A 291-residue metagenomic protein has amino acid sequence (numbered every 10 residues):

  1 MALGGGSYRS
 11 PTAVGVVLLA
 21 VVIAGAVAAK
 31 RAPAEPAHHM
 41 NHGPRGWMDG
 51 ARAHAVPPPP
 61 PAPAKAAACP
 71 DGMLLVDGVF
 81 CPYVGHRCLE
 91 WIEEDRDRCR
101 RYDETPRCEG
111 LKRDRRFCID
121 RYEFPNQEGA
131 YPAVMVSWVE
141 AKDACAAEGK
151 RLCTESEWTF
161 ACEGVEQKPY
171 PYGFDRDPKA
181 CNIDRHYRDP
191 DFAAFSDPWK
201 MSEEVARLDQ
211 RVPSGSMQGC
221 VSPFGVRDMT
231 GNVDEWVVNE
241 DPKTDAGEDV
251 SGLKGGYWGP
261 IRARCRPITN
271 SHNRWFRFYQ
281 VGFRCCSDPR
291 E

Functional and structural regions predicted by a protein language model:
M1-R9: N-terminal secretory signal peptides that target proteins for export/translocation
P11-A146, E166, G173-D175, C181 (+3 more regions): Short, compositionally biased
A67, G110, V205, M217 (+1 more regions): Sterically constrained small-residue positions within well-ordered secondary structures of folded domains
E104-C108, I268-R274: Short, P/G- and charge-enriched loop/turn segments at secondary-structure junctions
Q127-Y131, T244-D245, R274: A generic structural signal for short coil/turn motifs at secondary-structure boundaries
W138-T269, Y279: Functional-site microenvironments in short loops/helix caps that host divalent-cation chemistry
